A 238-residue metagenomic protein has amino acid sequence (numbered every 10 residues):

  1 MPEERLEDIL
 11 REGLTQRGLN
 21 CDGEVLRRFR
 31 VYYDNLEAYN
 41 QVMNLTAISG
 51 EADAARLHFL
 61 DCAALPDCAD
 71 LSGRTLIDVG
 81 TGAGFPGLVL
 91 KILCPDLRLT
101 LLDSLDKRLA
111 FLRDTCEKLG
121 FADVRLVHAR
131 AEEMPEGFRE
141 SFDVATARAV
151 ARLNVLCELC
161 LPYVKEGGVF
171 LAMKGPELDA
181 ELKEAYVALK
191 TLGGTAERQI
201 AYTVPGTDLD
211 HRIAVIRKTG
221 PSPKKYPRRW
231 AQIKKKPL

Functional and structural regions predicted by a protein language model:
M1-G73, I77, K107-V124, R229: Class I SAM-dependent transferase core
S49, V127-R130, R198-I200: Short loop/edge segments at beta-strand edges and connector loops that shape dinucleotide/nucleotide cofactor-binding
A63-A151, C157-L161: Conserved SAM/SAH cofactor-binding pocket of Class I
R108-A110, L178, L182: Short alpha-helix immediately C-terminal to the canonical SAM-binding loop
E132, G175-D179, V204: Short "lid" loop at the C-terminus of a central beta-strand within the Rossmann-like core of SAM-dependent
V150, M173-E177, A201: Short strand-turn motif at the edge of the Rossmann-like AdoMet-binding core
V164-F170: Short glycine-dipeptide loop
K183-L238: SAM/dcSAM-binding transferase cores
